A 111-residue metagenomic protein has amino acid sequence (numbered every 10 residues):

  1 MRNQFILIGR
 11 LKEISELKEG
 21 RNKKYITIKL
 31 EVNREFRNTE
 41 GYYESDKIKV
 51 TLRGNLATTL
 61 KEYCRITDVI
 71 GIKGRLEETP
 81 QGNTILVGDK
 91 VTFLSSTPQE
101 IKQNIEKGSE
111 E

Functional and structural regions predicted by a protein language model:
M1-E111: Single-stranded nucleic acid-binding surfaces, predominantly the OB-fold ssDNA-binding core
